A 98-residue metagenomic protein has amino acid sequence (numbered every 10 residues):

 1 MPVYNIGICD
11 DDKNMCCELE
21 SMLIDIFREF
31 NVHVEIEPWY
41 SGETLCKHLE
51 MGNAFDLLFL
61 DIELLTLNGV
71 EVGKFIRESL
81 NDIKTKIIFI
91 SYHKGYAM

Functional and structural regions predicted by a protein language model:
M1-G7, C17-E20: Non-catalytic signal-transmission and effector/linker regions of two-component phosphorelay proteins
Y4-N5, V32-E37, D56-L57, T85-K86: Residue-level recognition of the N-termini of beta-strands and the immediately preceding loop/turn
D10: Conserved acidic carboxylate
K13-E37: Two-component/phosphorelay signaling modules centered on CheY-like receiver
N14, T44, K94-Y96: Short alpha-helical
I24-V32, E50-N53, E78-D82: Alpha-helix termini
P38-L57: Acidic, metal-coordinating helix/loop segments flanking the phosphotransfer/catalytic sites of two-component signaling
F55-M98: CheY-like receiver
